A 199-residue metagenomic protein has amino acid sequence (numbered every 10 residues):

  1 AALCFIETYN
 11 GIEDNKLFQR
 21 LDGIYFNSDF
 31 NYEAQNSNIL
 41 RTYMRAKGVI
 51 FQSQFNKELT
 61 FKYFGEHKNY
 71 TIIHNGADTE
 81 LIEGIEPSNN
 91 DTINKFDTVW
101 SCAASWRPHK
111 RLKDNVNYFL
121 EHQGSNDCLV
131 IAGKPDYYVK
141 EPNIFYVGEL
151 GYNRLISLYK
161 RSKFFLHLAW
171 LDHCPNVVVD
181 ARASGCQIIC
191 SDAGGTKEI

Functional and structural regions predicted by a protein language model:
D29-F30, F61, G76-F96: Acidic anion/phosphate-binding donor-loop and adjacent secondary structure in glycosyltransferase catalytic cores
Y32-V49: Membrane-proximal helix-turn-helix segments that form the acceptor-binding/catalytic region of lipid-linked
M44-N69, A77-L81: A short, active-site helix/loop in glycosyltransferases that binds the activated sugar's phosphate group
D91-K110, V116-H122, L129-V130: Conserved donor-binding/catalytic core segment of Leloir-type glycosyltransferases
G133-I156: Nucleotide-activated donor-binding/catalytic signature segment of Leloir-type glycosyltransferases, i.e., the conserved
S157-S162: Short alpha-helical donor nucleotide-sugar binding micro-motif in glycosyltransferases
W170: Aromatic "clamp/platform" in nucleotide-sugar-dependent glycosyltransferases that forms part of the donor/acceptor
Q187-C190: Short hydrophobic beta-strand element within catalytic cores of glycosyltransferases and related nucleotide-activated
